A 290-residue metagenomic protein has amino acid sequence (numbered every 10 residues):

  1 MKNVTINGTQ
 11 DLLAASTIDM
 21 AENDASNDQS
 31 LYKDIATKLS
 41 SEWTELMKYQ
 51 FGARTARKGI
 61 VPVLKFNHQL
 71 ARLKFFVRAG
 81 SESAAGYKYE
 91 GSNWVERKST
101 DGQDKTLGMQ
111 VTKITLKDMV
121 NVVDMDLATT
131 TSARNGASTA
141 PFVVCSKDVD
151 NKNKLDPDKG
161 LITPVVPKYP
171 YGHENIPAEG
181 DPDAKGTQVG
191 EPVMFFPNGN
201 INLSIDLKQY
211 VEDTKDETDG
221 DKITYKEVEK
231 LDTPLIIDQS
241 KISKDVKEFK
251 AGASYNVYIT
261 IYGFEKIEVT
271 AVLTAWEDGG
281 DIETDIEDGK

Functional and structural regions predicted by a protein language model:
M1-A14, M20-A25, E82-A251, L273 (+1 more regions): Tryptophan-paired
K2-G59: A general sequence property marking short-to-moderate contiguous segments in secreted/outer-membrane adhesion
R57-G59, F66-L70, L107: Short, surface-exposed loop/turn motifs at beta-strand boundaries within globular domains
V63-A85, S92: A short, Gly/Thr-enriched small/hydrophobic beta-strand-prone motif that recurs across taxa
R78-G80, K208, Y262: Solvent-exposed residues in well-ordered beta-strands and their adjoining turns, especially edge/terminal strands
Y255-Y262: Broad, structure-driven detector of short, well-ordered beta-strand segments within folded domains
E265-T274: Short, Lys/Arg- and Gly-enriched loop/turn segments at beta-strand edges
